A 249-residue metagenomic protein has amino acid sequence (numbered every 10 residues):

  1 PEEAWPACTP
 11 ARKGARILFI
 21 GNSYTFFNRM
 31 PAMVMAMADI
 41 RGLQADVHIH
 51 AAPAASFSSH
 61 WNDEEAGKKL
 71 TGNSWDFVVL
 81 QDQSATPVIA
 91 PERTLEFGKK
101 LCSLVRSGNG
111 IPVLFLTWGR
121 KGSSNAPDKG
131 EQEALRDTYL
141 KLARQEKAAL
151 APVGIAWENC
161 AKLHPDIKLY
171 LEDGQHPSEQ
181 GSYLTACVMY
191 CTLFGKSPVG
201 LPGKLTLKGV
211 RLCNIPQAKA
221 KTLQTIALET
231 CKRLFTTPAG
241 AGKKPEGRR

Functional and structural regions predicted by a protein language model:
P1-R16: N-terminal low-complexity, Pro/Thr/Ser-rich intrinsically disordered segments that act as propeptides or flexible
A4-P6, D63-A66, R136-D137: A generic local structural motif
A15-L18, Y24-K99, R106: Conserved SGNH/GDSL esterase-like catalytic core that processes O-acyl groups on lipids and polysaccharides
N22-S23, S178: Ser/Thr-glycine-rich phosphate-binding loops at phosphate-binding pockets of nucleotides, nucleotide cofactors
G67-E179, C191-T192, K196-P202: Alpha-helical cap/lid subdomain in secreted, periplasmic, or secretory-pathway luminal O-acyl-processing enzymes
H176, A186-R249: Conserved catalytic region of serine esterases and O-acyltransferases that act on ester linkages in lipids
